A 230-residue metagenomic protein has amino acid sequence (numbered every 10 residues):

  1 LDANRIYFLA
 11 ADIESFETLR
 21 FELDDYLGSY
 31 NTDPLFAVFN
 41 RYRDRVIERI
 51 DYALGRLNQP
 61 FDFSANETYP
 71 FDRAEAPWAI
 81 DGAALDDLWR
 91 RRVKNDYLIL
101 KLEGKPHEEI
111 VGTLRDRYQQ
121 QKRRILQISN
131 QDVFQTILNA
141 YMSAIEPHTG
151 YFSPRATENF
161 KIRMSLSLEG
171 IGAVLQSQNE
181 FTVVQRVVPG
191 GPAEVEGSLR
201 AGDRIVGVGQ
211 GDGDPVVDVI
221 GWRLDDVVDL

Functional and structural regions predicted by a protein language model:
L1-E103: Cationic-aromatic interfacial patches
L1-F8, V46-L57, K122-S129, Y141-T149 (+3 more regions): Sec/Tat-exported extracytoplasmic proteins
D33-F36, N40, K105-G112, Q127-T136 (+3 more regions): Soluble non-cytosolic domains of exported or imported proteins
N40, D44-D51, D62-R92, M164-D214: PDZ/PDZ-like domain segments forming the peptide/carboxylate-binding groove, activating on the N-terminal beta-strands
N58, S153-P154, D218: Sparse recognition of residues in long alpha-helices and their boundaries
E109-L166, D226-V228: Interdomain regulatory linker/hinge segments that flank or connect interaction modules in polarity/junction/synaptic
G207-L230: PDZ domains, with a preference for the canonical peptide-binding region formed by the helix
